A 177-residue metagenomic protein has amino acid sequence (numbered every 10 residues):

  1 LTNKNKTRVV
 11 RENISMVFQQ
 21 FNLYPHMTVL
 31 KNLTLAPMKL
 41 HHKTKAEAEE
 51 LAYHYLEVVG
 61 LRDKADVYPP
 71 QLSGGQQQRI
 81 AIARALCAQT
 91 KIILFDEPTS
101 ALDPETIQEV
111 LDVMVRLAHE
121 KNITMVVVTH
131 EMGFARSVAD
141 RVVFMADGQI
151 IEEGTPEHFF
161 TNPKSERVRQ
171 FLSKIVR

Functional and structural regions predicted by a protein language model:
L1-P156: ABC family nucleotide-binding domain
A146, E153, E157-R177: C-terminal boundary and immediately downstream tail of ABC-type ATPase nucleotide-binding domains
